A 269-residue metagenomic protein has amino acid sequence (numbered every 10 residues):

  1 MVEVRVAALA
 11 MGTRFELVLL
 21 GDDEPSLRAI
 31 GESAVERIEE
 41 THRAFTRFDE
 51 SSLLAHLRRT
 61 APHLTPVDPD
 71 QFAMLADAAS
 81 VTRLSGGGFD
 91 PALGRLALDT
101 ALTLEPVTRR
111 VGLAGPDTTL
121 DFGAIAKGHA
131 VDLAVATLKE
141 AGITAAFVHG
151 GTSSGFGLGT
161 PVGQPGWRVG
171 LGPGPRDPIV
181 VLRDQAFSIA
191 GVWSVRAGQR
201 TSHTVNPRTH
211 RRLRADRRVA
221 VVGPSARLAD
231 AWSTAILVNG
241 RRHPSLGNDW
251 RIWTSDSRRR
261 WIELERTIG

Functional and structural regions predicted by a protein language model:
M1-G269: Mature catalytic core of soluble alpha/beta enzymes
